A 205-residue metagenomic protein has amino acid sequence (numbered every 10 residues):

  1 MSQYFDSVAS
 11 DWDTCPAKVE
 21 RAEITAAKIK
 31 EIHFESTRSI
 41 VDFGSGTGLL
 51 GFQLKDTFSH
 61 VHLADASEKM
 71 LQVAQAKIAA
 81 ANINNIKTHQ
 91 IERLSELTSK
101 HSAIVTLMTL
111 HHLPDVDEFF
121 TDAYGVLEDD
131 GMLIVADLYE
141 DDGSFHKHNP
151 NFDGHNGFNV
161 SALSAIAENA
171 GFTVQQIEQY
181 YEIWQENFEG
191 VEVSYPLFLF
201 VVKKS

Functional and structural regions predicted by a protein language model:
M1-E35, L50, V73: Conserved class I S-adenosyl-L-methionine
C15-V19, L50, I134-L199: C-terminal alpha-helical "lid/dimerization" subdomain adjacent to the S-adenosyl-L-methionine
R38, S59, S102: Conserved acidic residues
V41-S95: Class I SAM-dependent methyltransferase SAM/SAH-binding core
V105: A conserved beta-strand element that flanks and buttresses the S-adenosyl-L-methionine
M108-T109: Short catalytic micro-motifs in class I SAM-dependent methyltransferases
E118-D129: A short glycine-rich, Lys/Arg-flanked "PGG" loop and its adjoining helix->strand segment in the class I
F200-S205: C-terminal lobe and adjacent flexible extensions of AdoMet/dcAdoMet transferase-like proteins
